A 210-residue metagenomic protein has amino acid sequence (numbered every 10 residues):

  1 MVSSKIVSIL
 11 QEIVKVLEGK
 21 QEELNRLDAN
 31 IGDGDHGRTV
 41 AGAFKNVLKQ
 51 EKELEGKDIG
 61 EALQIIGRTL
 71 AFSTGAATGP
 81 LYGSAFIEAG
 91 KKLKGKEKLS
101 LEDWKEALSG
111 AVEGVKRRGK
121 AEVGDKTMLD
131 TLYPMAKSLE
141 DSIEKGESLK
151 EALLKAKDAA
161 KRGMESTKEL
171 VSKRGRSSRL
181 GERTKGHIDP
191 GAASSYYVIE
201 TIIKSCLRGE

Functional and structural regions predicted by a protein language model:
M1-E210: N-terminal loops that bind phosphate or other acidic moieties and the adjacent beta-alpha structural core
